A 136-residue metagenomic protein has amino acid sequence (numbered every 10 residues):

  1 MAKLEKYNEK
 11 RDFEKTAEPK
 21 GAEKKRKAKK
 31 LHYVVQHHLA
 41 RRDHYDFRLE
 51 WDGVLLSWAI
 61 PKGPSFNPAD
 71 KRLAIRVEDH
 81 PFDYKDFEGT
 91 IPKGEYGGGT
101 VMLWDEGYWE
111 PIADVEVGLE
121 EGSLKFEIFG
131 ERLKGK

Functional and structural regions predicted by a protein language model:
M1-K136: A charge-rich, low-complexity, intrinsically flexible signal that marks solvent-exposed coils, linkers, repeats
